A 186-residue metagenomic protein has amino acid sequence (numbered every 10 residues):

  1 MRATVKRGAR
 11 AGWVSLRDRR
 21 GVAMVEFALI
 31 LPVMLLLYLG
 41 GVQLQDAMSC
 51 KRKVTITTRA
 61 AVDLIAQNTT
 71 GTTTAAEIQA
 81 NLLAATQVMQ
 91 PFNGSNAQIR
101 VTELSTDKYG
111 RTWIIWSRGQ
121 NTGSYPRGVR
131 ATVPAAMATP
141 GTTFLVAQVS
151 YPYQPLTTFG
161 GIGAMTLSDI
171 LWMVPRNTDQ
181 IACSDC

Functional and structural regions predicted by a protein language model:
M1-Q87: Alpha-helical assembly-interface signal, strongest on the long, hydrophobic N-terminal helix that forms
R2, R59-C186: Short, conserved structural patches
